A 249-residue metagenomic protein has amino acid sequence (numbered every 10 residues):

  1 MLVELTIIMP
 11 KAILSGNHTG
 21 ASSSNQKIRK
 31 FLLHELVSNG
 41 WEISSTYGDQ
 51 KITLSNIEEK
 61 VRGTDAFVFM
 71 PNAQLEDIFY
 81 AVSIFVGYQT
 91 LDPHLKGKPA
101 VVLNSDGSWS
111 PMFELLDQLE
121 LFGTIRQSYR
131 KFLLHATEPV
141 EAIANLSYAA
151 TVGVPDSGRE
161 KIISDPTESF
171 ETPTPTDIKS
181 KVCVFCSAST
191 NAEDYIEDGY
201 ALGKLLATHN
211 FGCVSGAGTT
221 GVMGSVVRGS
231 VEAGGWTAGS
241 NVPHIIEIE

Functional and structural regions predicted by a protein language model:
L2-D49, P166-W236: Glycine-rich beta-alpha loop segments
T6-I7, E59-R62, D92-K96, T124-S128 (+2 more regions): Solvent-exposed alpha-helices and their adjacent loops that cap or buttress functional pockets in soluble metabolic
T19, F31, S38-W41, D49-Q50 (+5 more regions): Non-catalytic terminal and connector segments of soluble metabolic enzymes
V37-A81, A217-E249: Acidic/glycine-enriched connector segments
M70-N72, V86-F113, I125-F132, G239-V242: Short, acidic/small-residue loops that bind anionic groups at enzyme active sites
S108-E120, T220-R228: Glycine-rich, charge-decorated loop segments at or immediately adjacent to ligand/cofactor-binding or catalytic sites
D117-E120, V152, V231-G234: Short, hinge-like loop/turn segments at secondary-structure boundaries
L121-T172: A charged, well-structured terminal subsegment
